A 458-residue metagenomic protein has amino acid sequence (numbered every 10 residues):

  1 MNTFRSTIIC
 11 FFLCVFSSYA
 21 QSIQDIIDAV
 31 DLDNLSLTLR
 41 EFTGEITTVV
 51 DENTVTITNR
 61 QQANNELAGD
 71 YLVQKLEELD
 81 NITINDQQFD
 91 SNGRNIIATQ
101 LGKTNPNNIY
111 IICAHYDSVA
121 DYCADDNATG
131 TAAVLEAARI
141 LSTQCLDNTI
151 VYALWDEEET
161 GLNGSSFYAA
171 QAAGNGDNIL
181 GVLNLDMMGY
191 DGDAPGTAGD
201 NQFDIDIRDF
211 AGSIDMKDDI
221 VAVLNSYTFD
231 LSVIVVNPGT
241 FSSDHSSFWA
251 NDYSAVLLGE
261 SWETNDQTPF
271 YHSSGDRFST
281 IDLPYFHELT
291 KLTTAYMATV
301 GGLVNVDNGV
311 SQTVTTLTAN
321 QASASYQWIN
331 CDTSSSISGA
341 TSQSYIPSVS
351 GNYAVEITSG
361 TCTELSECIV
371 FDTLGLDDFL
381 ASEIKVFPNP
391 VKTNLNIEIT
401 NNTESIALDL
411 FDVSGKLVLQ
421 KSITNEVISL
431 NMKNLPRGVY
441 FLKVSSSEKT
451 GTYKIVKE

Functional and structural regions predicted by a protein language model:
M1-I23, L376, K416, F441 (+2 more regions): Bacterial Sec-dependent N-terminal signal peptides
Q21-A63, D117, D266-R277: N-terminal capping segment at the start of a domain
L37, G44-L101: A non-catalytic alpha/beta surface segment that caps or lines the substrate-entry region of metallo-dependent hydrolase
S118-G212: Acidic/histidine-rich catalytic neighborhood of metal-dependent amide-processing enzymes
D193-N305: Active-site-adjacent substrate-binding region of metalloamidase/peptidase-like peptide-processing proteins
Q312-Q321, N394-E398: A short beta-strand segment in extracellular, disulfide-stabilized domains
S325-T333, T341, Y345, V349-N352 (+3 more regions): C-terminal outer-membrane/trafficking sorting elements
N352, S359-L374: Short, compositionally biased serine/threonine- and acidic-rich segments at solvent-exposed termini, linkers, or domain
